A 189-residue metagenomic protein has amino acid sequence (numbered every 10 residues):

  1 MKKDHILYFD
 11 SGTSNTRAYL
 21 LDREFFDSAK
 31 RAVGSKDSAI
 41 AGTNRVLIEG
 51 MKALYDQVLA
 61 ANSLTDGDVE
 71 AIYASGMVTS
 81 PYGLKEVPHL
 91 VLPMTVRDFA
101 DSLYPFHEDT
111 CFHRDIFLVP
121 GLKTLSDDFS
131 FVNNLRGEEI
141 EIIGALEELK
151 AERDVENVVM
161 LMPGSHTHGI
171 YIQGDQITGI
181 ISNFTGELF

Functional and structural regions predicted by a protein language model:
K2, S63-V69, R153-V155: Short helix-terminating capping/connector loops at secondary-structure junctions
I6-D10, V69-Y73, V158-M162: Short glycine-aspartate micro-motif
I6-V46: Short glycine-rich, Thr/Ser-proximal phosphate-binding strand/loop in the N-terminal lobe of ATP-dependent enzymes
F9-N15, M77, L161-H166, T185: A short acidic Gly-Thr/Ser loop motif
R23-F26, E86-D98, A151, G174-I177: A glycine- and small-aliphatic-rich helix-loop capping segment at beta-alpha/alpha-beta transitions that lines
K36-A39, K123-V155, P163-F189: Glycine-rich phosphate-binding loop plus the immediately following alpha-helix
R45-N62: Short, well-ordered amphipathic alpha-helical segments that serve as non-catalytic structural scaffolds within diverse
A61-V132: Short beta-strand-loop/turn "lid" adjacent to the catalytic site in phosphate-handling enzymes
